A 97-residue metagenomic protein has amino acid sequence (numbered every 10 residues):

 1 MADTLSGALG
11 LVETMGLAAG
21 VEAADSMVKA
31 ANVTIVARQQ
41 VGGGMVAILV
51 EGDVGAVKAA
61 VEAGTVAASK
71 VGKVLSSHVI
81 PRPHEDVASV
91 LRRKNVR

Functional and structural regions predicted by a protein language model:
M1-R97: Terminal helix-to-tail segments of small alpha-helical proteins
